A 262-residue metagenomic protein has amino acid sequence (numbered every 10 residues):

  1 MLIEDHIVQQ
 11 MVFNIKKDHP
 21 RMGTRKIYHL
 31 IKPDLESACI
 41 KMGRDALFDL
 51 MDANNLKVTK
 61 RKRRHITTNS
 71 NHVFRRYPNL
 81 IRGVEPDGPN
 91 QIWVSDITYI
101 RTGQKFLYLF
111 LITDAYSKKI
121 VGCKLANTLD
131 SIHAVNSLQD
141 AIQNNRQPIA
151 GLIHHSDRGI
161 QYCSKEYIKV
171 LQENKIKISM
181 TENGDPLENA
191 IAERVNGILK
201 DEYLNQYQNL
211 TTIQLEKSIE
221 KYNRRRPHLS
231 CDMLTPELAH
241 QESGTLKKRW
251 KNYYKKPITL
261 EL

Functional and structural regions predicted by a protein language model:
M1-P89, T235-K247: Basic, flexible linker segments flanking DNA-binding modules in nucleic acid-interacting mobile-element proteins
L2-I3, T68-S70, S156-R158, S164-I168 (+3 more regions): RNase H-like two-metal-ion nuclease catalytic core shared by retroviral integrases and related mobile-element nucleases
V12, I27, L47, M51 (+13 more regions): Mobile genetic element proteins and their domesticated derivatives, centered on retroelements and DNA transposons
K16, I31, L35, K124 (+3 more regions): Short amphipathic alpha-helical interaction patches enriched in hydrophobic/aromatic residues with interspersed Lys/Arg
H19-R21, E36-I40, E85-D87, T102-G103 (+3 more regions): Conserved, non-catalytic sequence blocks in retroelement Pol enzymes and Pol-derived host proteins
K41-L111, V135-D140, N144-G151, K255-K256 (+1 more regions): Mobile-element integrase/transposase regions, centering on the N-terminal DNA-binding/Zn-coordinating module
D114-A115, L125-D130: A short acidic/small-residue loop/turn micro-motif
Q172-I176, I198-L262: C-terminal domain-tail junction helix/linker
